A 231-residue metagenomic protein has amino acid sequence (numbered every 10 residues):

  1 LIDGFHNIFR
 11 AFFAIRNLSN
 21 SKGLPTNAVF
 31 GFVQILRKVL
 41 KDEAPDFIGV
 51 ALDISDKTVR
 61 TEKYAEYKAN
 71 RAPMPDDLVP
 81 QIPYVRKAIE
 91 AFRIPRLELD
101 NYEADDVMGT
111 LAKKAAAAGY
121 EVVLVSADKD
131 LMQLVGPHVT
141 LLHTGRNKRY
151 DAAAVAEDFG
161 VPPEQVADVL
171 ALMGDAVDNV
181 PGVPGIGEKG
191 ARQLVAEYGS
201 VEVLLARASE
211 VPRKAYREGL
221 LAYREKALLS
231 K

Functional and structural regions predicted by a protein language model:
L1-G49, D53, V59-E66: Non-catalytic, usually N-terminal nucleic-acid engagement modules in DNA/RNA processing proteins
G4-F5, A51-I54, S126-K129, G145: A short beta-strand-to-loop transition that corresponds to the Sensor-1 phosphate-sensing loop of AAA+ P-loop ATPases
L18-K22, A69-K231: Extended two-metal-dependent nuclease catalytic cores across DNA- and RNA-processing enzymes
T58-R60, M132-Q133: Short catalytic/ligand-binding loop motif for oxyanion handling, primarily in non-cytosolic enzymes, centered on
